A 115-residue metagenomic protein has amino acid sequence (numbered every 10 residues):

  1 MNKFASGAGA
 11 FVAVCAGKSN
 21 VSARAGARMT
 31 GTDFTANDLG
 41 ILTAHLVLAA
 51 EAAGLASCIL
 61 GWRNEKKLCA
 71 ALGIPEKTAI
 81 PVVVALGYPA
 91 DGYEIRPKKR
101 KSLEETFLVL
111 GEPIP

Functional and structural regions predicted by a protein language model:
M1-L39: Glycine/small-residue-rich phosphate/adenosyl-binding loop
K3-S6, I74-E76, K99-R100: Solvent-exposed alpha-helices and their adjacent loops that cap or buttress functional pockets in soluble metabolic
H45-L46: Aromatic/hydrophobic pocket-lining residues that form π-stacking "cages" and hydrophobic walls in ligand
G54: Structured binding elements
K67-P81: Short, electropositive alpha-helical surface patch
V82-P115: C-terminal helix-cap and adjacent tail motif
